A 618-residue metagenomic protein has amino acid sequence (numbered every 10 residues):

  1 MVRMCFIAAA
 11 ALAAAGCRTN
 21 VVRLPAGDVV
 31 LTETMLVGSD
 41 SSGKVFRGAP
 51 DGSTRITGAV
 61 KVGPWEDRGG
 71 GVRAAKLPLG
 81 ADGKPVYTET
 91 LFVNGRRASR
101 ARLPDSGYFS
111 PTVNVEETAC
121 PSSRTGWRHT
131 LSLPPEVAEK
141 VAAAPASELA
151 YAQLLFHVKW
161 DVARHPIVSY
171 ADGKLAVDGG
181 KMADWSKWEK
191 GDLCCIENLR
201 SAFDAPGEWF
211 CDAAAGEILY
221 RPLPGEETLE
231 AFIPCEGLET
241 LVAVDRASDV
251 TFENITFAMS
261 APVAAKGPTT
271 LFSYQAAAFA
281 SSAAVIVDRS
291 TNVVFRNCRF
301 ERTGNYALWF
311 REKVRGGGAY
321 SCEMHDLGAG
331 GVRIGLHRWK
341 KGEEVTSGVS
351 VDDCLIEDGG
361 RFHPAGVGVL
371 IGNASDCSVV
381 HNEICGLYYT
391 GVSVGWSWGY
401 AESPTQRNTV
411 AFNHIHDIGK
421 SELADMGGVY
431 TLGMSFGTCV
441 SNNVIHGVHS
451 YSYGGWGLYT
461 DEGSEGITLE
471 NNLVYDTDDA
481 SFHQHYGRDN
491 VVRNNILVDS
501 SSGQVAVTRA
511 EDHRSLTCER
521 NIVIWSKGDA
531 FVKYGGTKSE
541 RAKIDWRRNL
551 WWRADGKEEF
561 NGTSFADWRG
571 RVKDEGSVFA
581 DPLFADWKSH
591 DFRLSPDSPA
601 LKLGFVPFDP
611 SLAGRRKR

Functional and structural regions predicted by a protein language model:
M1-F6: Bacterial N-terminal signal peptides that target proteins for export
I7-T19: Bacterial Sec-dependent signal peptides at the C-terminal "C-region" and cleavage site
V21-E301, K340-K341, K573-A580, K588-R618: Extracellular polysaccharide-degrading/modifying enzymes targeting complex plant/algal/animal polysaccharides
T32-D40, V45, G466-S589: Predominantly extracellular beta-rich ligand-binding scaffolds that present long acidic/polar faces for carbohydrate
E33-T34, E239, A261-G267, S282 (+12 more regions): Short glycine/acidic-rich loop motifs that flank beta-strands on beta-rich extracellular proteins
F46-R47, G52, I56, P364 (+4 more regions): Extracellular, surface-exposed repeat architectures
S248-M259, T291-R302, V314-A329, E343-G360 (+7 more regions): Right-handed parallel beta-helix
